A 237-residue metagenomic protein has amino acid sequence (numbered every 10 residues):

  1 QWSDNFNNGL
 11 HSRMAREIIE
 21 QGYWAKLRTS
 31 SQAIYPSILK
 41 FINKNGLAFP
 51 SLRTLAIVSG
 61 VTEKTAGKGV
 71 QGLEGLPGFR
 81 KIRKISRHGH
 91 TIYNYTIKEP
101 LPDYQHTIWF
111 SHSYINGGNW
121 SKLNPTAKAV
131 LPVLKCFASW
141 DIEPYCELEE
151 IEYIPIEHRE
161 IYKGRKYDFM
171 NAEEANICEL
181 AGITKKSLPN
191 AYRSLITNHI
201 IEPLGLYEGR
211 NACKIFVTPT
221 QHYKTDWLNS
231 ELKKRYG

Functional and structural regions predicted by a protein language model:
Q1-K64, K68, E74-G78, R87-A172: Short recognition helix of helix-turn-helix/winged-helix DNA-binding domains
T62-T107, T184-G237: Winged-helix/helix-turn-helix nucleic-acid-interaction surface
K135-W227: Structured core of small recognition/catalytic domains
